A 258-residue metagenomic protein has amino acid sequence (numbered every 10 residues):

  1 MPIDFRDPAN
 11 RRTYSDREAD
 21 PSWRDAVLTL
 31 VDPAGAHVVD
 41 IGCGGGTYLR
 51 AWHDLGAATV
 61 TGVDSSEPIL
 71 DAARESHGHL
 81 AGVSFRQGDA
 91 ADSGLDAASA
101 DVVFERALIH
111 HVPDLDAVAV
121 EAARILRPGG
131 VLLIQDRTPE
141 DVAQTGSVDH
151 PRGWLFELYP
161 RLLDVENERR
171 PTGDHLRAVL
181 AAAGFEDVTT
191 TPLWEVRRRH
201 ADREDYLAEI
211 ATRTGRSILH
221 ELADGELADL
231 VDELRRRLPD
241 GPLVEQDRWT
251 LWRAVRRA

Functional and structural regions predicted by a protein language model:
M1-A34, T47-A51, I69-A72, S76: Conserved class I S-adenosyl-L-methionine
V39, G45-D92: Class I SAM-dependent methyltransferase SAM/SAH-binding core
G45, P171-D174, A183, D187-A258: Conserved Class I S-adenosyl-L-methionine
A91-V102: A short acidic, Gly/Pro-enriched loop at the edge of an enzyme's catalytic core that lines a small-molecule cofactor
V102-D114: A short SAM/SAH-binding and catalytic strip from SAM-dependent methyltransferases
D116-P128: A short glycine-rich, Lys/Arg-flanked "PGG" loop and its adjoining helix->strand segment in the class I
L133-Y159: Conserved class I S-adenosyl-L-methionine
